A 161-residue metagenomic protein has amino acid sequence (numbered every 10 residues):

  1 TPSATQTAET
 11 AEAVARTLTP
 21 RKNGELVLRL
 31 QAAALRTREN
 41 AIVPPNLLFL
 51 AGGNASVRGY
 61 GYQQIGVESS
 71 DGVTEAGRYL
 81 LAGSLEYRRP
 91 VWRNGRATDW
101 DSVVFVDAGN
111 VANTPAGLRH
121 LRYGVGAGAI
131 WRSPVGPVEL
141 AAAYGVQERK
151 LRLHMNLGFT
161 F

Functional and structural regions predicted by a protein language model:
T1-P2, A143-V146: Conserved short loop/turn motifs at secondary-structure junctions
T1-W100, V104-F105, A112-T114, L153-F159: C-terminal outer-membrane beta-barrel translocator/porin domains of Gram-negative envelope proteins and their
T19-N23, W131-V135, V146-E148: A generic beta-sheet turn/junction motif
S102-D107, H120-G124: Small/polar glycine-rich anion-binding or flexible loop at a beta-alpha turn
S102-F105, V138-A143: Conserved active-site loop/cleft motifs that coordinate metal ions or position small ligands
T114-A116, V125-A127, L140-A143, R152-L153: Short beta-alpha junctions and helix-cap segments that line functional grooves
L118-G136: C-terminal structured "cap/appendage" subdomains that terminate the fold
A129-S133, R149-F161: Outer-membrane beta-barrel "beta-signal"
